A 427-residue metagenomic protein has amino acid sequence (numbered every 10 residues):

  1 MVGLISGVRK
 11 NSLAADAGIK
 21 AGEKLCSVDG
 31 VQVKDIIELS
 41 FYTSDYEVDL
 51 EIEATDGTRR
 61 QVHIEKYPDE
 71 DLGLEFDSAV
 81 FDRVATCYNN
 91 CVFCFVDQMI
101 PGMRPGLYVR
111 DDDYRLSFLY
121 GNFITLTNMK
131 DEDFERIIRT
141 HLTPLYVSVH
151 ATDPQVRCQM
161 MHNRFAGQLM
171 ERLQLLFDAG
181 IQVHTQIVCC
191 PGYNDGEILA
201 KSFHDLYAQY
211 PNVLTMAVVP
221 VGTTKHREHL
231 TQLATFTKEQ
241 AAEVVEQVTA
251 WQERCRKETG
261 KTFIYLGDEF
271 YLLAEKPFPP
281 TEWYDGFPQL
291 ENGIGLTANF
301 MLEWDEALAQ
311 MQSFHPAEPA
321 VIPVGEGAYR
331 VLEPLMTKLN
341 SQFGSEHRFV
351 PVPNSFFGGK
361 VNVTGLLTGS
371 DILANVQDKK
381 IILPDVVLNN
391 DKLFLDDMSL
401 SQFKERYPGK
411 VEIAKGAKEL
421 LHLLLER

Functional and structural regions predicted by a protein language model:
M1-R9: PDZ/PDZ-like groove recognition
L4, E275-R427: Radical SAM enzyme core and accessory elements
A14-K34: Conserved PDZ fold ligand-binding element
S27-E51: PDZ domains, with a preference for the canonical peptide-binding region formed by the helix
G57-R59, K66-N212, G222-W251: Conserved Radical SAM active-site core
P144-Y146, Q182-H184, T215-A217, F263-Y265 (+1 more regions): Structural preference for beta-strand elements that scaffold enzyme active sites
T185, V218, L266, F349-P351 (+1 more regions): A structural preference for short, hydrophobic beta-strand core positions in alpha/beta folds
Y193, L214-E239, T259-E282, N354-G359: Flexible glycine/acidic-rich beta-alpha junction loops that bind and position SAM and/or redox cofactors in anaerobic
